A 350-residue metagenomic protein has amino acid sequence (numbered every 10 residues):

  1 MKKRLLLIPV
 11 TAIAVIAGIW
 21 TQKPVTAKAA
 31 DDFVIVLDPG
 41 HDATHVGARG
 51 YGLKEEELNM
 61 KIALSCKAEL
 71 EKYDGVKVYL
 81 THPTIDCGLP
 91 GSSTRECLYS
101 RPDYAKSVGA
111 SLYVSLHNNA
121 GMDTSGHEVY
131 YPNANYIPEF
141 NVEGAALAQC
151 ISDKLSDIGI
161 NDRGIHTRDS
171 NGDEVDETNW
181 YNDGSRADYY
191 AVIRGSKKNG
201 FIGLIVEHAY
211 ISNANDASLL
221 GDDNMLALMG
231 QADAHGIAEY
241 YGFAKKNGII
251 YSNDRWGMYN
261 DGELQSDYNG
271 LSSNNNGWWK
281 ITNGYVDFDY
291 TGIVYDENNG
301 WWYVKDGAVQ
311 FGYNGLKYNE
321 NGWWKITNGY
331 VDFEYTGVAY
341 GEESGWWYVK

Functional and structural regions predicted by a protein language model:
K2-P24: Sec-dependent N-terminal signal peptides of Gram-positive bacterial secreted proteins and lipoproteins
A12, Q22, A27, H82-I85 (+4 more regions): N-terminal compositionally biased, intrinsically disordered segments and leader/signal-like regions
W20, A29-F33, E57-K245: Active-site-proximal helix/loop segments of hydrolytic enzymes
P24, K28-L37, D254: Short N-terminal segments immediately surrounding and downstream of signal-peptide cleavage
D32-G52: Short glycine-rich His-centered loop
P39, Y131-N133, H208, N260-D261 (+2 more regions): Pocket-edge structural micro-motifs
G40-A43, G47, G126, A209 (+6 more regions): Glycine-centered flexibility sites
A244-K350: Extracellular adhesion/carbohydrate-binding repeat motifs centered on closely spaced tryptophans
